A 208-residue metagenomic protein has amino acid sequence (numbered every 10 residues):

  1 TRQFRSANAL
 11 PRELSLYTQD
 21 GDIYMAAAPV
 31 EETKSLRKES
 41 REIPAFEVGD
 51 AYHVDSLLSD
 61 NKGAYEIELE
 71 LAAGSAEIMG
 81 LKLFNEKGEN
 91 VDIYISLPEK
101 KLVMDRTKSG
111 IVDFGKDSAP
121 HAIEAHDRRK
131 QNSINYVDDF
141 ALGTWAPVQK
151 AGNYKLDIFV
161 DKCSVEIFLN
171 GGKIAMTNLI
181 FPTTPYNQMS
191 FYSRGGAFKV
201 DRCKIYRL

Functional and structural regions predicted by a protein language model:
T1-L208: Beta-rich accessory regions
